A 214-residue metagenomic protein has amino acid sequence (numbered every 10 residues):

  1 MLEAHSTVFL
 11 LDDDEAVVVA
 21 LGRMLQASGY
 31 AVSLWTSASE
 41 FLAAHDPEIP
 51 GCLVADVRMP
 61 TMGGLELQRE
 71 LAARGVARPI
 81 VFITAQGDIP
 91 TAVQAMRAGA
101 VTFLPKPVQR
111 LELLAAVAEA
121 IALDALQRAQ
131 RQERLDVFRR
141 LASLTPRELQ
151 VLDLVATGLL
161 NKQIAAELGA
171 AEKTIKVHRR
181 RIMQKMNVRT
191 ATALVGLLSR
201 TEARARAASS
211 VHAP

Functional and structural regions predicted by a protein language model:
L2-V17, L21-L25, A38-S39, L53-V54 (+1 more regions): Conserved acidic segment of CheY-like receiver
T36-S37, M62-R69: Acidic catalytic/metal-coordinating carboxylates
D56, T84: Active-site residues of response regulator receiver
M59: Receiver (REC) domain active-site loop signature in two-component systems and cognate sites in sensor histidine kinases
D88-P90, L104, V108-V117, E167: C-terminal output helix
L160-A193: Recognition helix of helix-turn-helix DNA-binding domains
M183-P214: Basic, Lys/Arg-enriched C-terminal extension of HTH/homeodomain DNA-binding domains
